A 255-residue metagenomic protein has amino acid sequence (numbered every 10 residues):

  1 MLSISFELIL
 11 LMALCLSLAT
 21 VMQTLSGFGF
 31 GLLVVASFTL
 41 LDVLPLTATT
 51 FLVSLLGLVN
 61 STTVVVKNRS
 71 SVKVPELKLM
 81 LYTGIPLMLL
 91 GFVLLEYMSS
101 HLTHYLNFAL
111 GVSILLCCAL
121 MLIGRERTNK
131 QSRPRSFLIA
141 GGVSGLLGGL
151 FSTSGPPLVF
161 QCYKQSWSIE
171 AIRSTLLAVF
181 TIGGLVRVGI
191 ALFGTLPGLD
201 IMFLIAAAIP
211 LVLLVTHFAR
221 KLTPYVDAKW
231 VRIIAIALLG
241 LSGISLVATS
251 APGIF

Functional and structural regions predicted by a protein language model:
M1-A19, T24, T39-T47, T63-G145 (+1 more regions): Juxtamembrane transmembrane-helix boundary motif
L16, T50-G57, L176-G183, L239: Transmembrane helix-bundle signature of multi-pass membrane transporters/permeases
S26-V34, L150-V159: Transmembrane helix boundary and interhelical junction motifs in multipass membrane proteins
V34, T63-N68, P156-C162, R187-P197: Generic transmembrane alpha-helix signature in multi-pass membrane proteins, especially transporters/channels
V34-L46, L158-A171: Interfacial segments of multi-pass membrane proteins
P45-L52, P75-E76, S166-A178: Membrane-interface alpha-helices at helix entry/exit sites of multi-pass transporters
P134-G149, G155-I169: Anionic-ligand binding region
A171-A191, M202-F203: Hydrophobic alpha-helical transmembrane segments of multi-pass integral membrane proteins, especially transporters
